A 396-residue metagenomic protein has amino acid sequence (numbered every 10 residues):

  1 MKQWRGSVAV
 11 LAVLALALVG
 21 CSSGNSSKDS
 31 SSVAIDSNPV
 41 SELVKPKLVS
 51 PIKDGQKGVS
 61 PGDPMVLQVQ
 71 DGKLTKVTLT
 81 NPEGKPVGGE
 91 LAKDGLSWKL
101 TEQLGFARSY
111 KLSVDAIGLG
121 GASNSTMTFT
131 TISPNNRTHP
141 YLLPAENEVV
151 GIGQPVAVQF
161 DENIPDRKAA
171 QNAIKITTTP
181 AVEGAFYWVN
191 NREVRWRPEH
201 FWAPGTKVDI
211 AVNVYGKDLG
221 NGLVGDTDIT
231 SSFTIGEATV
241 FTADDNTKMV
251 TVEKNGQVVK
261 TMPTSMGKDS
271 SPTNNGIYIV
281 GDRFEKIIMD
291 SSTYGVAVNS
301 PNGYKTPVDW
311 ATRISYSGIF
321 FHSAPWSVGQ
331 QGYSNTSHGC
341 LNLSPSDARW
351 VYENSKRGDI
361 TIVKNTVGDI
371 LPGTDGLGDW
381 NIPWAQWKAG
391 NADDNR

Functional and structural regions predicted by a protein language model:
K2-L18, S22-E237, T264: Acidic, low-complexity Ser/Thr/Gly/Pro-rich repeat segments typical of extracellular/periplasmic and surface-exposed
V66, K111, T126, A157 (+7 more regions): Extracytoplasmic/secreted envelope proteins and their assembly/folding machinery, especially bacterial periplasmic
K76, A173, M249, A311 (+1 more regions): Conserved beta-strand and immediately adjacent loop positions that scaffold enzyme active sites
A116-G118, V214-K217, G256, K286 (+1 more regions): Short, charged beta-turn/beta-strand-edge "cap" motif at the junction between a beta-strand and an adjacent loop
T138, G222-G329: Gly/Pro-biased beta-strand-loop elements
I152, N275, S291-R396: Exported/periplasmic cell-wall-interacting domains
Q159, N163, R167, E253 (+3 more regions): Structured segments of extracytoplasmic/periplasmic soluble domains in secreted or envelope-associated proteins
V194, I235, T242-D245, N342-D347: Short, glycine/acidic-rich beta->alpha junctions
